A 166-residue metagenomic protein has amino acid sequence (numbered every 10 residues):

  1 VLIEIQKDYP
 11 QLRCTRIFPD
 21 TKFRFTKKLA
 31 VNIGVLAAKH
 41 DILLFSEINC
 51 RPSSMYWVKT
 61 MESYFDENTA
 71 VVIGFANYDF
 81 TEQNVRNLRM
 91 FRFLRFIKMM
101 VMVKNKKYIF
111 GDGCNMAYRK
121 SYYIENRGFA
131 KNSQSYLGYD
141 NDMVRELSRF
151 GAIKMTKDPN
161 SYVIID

Functional and structural regions predicted by a protein language model:
V1-T21: Acidic donor-binding segment of Leloir-type glycosyltransferases
F18-A38: Glycine-rich, basic loop-to-helix element that forms the pyrophosphate-binding segment of sugar-nucleotide handling
T26, G111-R119, G138: A conserved catalytic-core signature of glycosyltransferases
L36, I109, M116, Y136 (+1 more regions): Residues that recognize and position ribonucleotide moieties
L43: Short aromatic/hydrophobic "clamp" motif used to bind/position activated sugar donors
E47-S63: Acidic donor-binding/catalytic loop of UDP-sugar-dependent glycosyltransferases, especially processive GT2
F65, V71-R95, S121-I124, G128-D166: Catalytic donor/gating beta->alpha subdomain of glycosyltransferases that bind UDP-sugars
Y78-D79, M99-A117, N160-I164: A recurrent flexible, glycine/aromatic-enriched loop bordering the glycosyltransferase active site that acts as
